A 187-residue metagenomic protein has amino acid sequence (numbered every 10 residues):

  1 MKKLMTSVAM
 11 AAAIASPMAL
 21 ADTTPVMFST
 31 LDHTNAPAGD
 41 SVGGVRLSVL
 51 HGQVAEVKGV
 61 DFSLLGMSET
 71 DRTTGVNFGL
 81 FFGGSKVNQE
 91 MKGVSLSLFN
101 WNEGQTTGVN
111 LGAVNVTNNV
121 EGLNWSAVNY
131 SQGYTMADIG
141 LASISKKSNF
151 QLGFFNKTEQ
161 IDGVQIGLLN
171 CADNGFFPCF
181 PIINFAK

Functional and structural regions predicted by a protein language model:
K2-A9: Sec-dependent signal peptide recognition, specifically the positively charged N-region followed immediately by
S16-M18: N-terminal signal peptide c-region/cleavage motif recognized by signal peptidases
A21-K187: Surface-exposed, glycine- and small/polar-enriched segments that build interaction surfaces at terminal
